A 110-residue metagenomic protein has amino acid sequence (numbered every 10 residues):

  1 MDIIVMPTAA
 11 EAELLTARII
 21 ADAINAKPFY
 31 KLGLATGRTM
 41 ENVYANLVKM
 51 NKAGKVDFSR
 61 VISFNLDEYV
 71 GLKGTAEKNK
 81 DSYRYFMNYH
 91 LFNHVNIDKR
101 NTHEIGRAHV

Functional and structural regions predicted by a protein language model:
M1-L32: N-terminal glycine-/serine-/threonine-rich phosphate-binding loop
A17-N25, V48, K52, N88-F92: Generic structural signal for well-ordered alpha-helical scaffold segments
K27, A53-S59: Phosphate-handling active-site elements
L34-T39: Glycine-rich beta-strand-to-loop/alpha-helix junction loops that act as flexible
L47-M50, K78-K80: Short, glycine/charged-enriched secondary-structure capping and boundary segments
D57-R107: Ligand-binding beta-strand-loop-alpha-helix segment within the catalytic cores of soluble metabolic enzymes
